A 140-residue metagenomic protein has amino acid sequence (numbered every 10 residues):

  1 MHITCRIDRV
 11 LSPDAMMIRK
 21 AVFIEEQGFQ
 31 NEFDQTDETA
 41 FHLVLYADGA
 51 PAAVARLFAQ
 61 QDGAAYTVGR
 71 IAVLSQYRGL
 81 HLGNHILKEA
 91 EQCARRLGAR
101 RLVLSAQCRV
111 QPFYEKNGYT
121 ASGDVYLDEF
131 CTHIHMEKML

Functional and structural regions predicted by a protein language model:
M1-A50: Short amphipathic alpha-helix that is part of the acyltransferase structural core
V44, A50-A59, A65-A72: Conserved beta-strand in the GNAT
A59-G69, R78, G98, D128-H133: A conserved beta-turn-beta hairpin within the catalytic core of GNAT-like acetyltransferases that forms part
V73, G79-Q92: Conserved acetyl-CoA-binding loop-helix of GNAT-fold acetyltransferases
L87, Q92-Q107: Conserved GNAT acetyl-CoA-binding A-motif
V103-S105, E115, T120-H135: Conserved catalytic-core motifs of GNAT/GCN5-like acyltransferases
